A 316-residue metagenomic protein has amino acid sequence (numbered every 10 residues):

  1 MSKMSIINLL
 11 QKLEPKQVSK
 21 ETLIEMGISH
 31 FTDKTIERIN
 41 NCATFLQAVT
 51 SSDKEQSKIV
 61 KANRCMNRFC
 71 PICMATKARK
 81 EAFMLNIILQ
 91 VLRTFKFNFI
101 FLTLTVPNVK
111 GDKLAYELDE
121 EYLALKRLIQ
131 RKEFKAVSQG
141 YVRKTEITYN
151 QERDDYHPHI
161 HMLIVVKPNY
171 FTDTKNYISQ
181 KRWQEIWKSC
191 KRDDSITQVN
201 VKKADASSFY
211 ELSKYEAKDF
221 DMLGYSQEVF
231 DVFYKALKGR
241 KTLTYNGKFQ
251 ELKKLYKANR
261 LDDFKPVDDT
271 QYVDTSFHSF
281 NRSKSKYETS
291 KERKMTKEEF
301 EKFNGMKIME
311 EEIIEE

Functional and structural regions predicted by a protein language model:
M1-Y156, V166-E316: Right-hand nucleic-acid polymerase module
M162: Cys/His-coordinated zinc-finger cores
